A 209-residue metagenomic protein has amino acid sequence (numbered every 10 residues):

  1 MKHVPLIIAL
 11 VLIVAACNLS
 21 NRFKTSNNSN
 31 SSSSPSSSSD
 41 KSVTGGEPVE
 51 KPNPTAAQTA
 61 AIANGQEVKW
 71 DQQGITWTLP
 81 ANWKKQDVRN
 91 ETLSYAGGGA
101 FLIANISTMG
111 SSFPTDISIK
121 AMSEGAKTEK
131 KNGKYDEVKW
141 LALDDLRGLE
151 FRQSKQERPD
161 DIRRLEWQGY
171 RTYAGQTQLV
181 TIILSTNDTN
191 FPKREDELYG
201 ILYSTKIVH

Functional and structural regions predicted by a protein language model:
P5-I7, V11-A100, I162, Q176-T177 (+1 more regions): N-terminal targeting sequences that direct proteins away from the cytosol to non-cytosolic compartments
K69, N105-F113, V138, T186-P192: Second-shell loop/turn segments in exported
N82-K85, S107-S112, G169-T172: A short, sequence-level motif marking secondary-structure junctions
S94-A121: A short acidic-to-branched-hydrophobic micro-motif
M122, I182-I183: Extracytoplasmic low-complexity repetitive segments enriched in small/polar residues
G125-G175: Signature of long, low-cysteine stretches enriched in small and polar/charged residues
